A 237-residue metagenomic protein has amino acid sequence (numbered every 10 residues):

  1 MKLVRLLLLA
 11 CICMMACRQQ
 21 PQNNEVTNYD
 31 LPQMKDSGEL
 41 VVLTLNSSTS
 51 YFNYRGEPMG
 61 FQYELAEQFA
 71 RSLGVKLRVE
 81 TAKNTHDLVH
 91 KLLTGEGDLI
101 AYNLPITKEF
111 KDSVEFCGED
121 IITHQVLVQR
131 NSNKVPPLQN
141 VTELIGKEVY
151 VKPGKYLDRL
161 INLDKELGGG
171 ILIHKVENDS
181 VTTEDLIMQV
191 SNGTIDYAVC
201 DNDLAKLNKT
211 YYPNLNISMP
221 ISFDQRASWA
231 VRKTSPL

Functional and structural regions predicted by a protein language model:
M1-V26: Bacterial Sec-dependent N-terminal signal peptides
C17-E25, Y63-S72, N131-L157, N202-K206 (+1 more regions): Extended ligand-binding regions for polar small-molecule ligands
Q19-D112, I173-V181: Extracytoplasmic small-molecule ligand-binding "clamshell" domains of the periplasmic binding protein/Venus flytrap
L40, V75-K76, L93-Y102, K147-V149 (+2 more regions): Alpha-to-beta junction loops
V41-T44, R78, L99, V126-V128 (+2 more regions): Soluble periplasmic/extracytoplasmic beta-strand elements of cell-envelope proteins
T44-S47, E119-Q129, K134, D179 (+3 more regions): Periplasmic-binding protein-like
H86, H90, A101-S113, I161-E166 (+1 more regions): A ligand-binding cleft/hinge motif common to bilobed small-molecule-binding domains
Y156-L172: Aromatic-rich, solvent-exposed beta-strand/loop patch
